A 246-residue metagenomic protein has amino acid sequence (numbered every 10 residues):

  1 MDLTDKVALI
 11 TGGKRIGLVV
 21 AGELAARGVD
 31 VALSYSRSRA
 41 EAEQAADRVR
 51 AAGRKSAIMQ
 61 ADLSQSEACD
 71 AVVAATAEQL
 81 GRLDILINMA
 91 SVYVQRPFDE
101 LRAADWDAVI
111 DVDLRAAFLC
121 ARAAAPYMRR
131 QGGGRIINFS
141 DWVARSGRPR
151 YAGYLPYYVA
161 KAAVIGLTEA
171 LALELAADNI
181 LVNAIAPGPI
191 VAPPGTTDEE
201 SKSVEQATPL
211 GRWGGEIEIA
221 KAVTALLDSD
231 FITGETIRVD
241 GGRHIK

Functional and structural regions predicted by a protein language model:
L3-A32: Canonical Rossmann dinucleotide-binding motif of NAD(H)/NADP(H)-dependent dehydrogenases/reductases, specifically
K6, R54-K55, R82-L83, M128-W142 (+2 more regions): Active-site loop of short-chain dehydrogenase/reductase
M89-V94, G242: Conserved NAD(P)H cofactor-binding loop of Rossmann-fold oxidoreductase domains
P97-F98, D105-I110, T196, V204: Substrate-binding pocket helix/loop in short-chain dehydrogenase/reductase
A121-R122, E169: A short, exposed helix-loop element centered on a Lys and neighboring polar residues
I137-A163, T168-A177, P189: Catalytic loop of short-chain dehydrogenase/reductase
I180, G215-V239, H244: C-terminal substrate-recognition "lid" of short-chain dehydrogenase/reductases
